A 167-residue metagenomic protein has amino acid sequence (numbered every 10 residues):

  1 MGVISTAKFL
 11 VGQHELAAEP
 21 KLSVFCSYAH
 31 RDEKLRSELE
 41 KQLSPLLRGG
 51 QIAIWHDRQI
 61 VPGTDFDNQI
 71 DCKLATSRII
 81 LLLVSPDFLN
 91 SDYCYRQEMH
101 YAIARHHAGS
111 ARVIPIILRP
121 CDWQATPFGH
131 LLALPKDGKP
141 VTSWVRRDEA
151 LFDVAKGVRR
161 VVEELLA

Functional and structural regions predicted by a protein language model:
G2-L83, A102-R112, I117-C121, E149-A167: Conserved N-terminal substructure of TIR/SEFIR domains
E33-L35, L89-S91, D122-T126: Short catalytic/ligand-binding loop motif for oxyanion handling, primarily in non-cytosolic enzymes, centered on
S37-E40, Y93-R96, F128: Short amphipathic alpha-helical segments
I60, D92, W144-D148: Flexible, glycine- and charge-enriched loops at secondary-structure boundaries
L83-V84, K136: Short loop/turn segments at strand-loop or loop-helix junctions that form parts of catalytic or ligand-binding pockets
P86-A108: Conserved TIR/SEFIR loop-to-helix hotspot centered on a Trp-containing motif with a nearby acidic residue
C121-P135: Glycine-rich, charge-decorated loop segments at or immediately adjacent to ligand/cofactor-binding or catalytic sites
A133-G157: Conserved GTP-binding G-domain of TRAFAC-class P-loop NTPases and closely related GTPase folds
